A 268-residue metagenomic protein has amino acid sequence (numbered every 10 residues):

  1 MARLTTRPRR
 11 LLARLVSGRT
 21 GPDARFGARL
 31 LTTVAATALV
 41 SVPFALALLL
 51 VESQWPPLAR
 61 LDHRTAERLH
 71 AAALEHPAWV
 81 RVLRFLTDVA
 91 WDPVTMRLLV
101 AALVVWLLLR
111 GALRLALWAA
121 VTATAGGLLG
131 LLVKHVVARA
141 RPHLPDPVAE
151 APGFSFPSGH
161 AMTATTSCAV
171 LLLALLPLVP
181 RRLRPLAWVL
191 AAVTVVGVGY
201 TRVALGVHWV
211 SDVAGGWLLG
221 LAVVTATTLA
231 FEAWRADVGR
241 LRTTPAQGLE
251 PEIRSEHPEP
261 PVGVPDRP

Functional and structural regions predicted by a protein language model:
M1-T95, V137, R141-V148: N-terminal transmembrane-helix/juxtamembrane module of multi-pass inner/ER membrane proteins
M1-V34, A230, W234-P268: Actinobacteria-biased recognition of intrinsically disordered, low-complexity terminal regions
L31-A35, R97, A116-V121, P185-A192 (+2 more regions): Hydrophobic alpha-helical transmembrane segments
T37-V42, V89, A119, A123-G127 (+2 more regions): Alpha-helical transmembrane spans of integral membrane proteins, capturing the lipid-embedded, hydrophobic core of TM
P43, A47, L129, V133 (+3 more regions): Alpha-helical membrane-inserting segments
S53-P57, G111-A112, A138-H143, V207 (+1 more regions): Transmembrane helix-loop junctions in multipass membrane proteins, especially transporters and channels
A66, R97-L99, V104-L186: Membrane-interface loops
D146-H257, V264-D266: Membrane-embedded catalytic cores of phosphoryl/pyrophosphoryl-handling enzymes
